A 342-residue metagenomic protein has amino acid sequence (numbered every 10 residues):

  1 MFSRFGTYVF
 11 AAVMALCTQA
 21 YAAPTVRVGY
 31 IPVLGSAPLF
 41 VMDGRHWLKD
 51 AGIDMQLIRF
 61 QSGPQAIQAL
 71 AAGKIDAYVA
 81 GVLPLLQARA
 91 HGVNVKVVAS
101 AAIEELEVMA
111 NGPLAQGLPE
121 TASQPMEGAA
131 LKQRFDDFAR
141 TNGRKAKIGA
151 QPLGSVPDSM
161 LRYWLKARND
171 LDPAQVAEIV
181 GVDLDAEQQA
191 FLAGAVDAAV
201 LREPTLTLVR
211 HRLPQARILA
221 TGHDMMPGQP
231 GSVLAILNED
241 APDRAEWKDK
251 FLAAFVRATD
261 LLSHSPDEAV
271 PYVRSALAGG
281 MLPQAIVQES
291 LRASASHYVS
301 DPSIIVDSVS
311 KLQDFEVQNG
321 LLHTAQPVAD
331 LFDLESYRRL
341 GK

Functional and structural regions predicted by a protein language model:
A23-V33, I53-R59, K145-A150, A177-V180: Short, well-ordered beta-strand elements
P32-R59, P64-Q65, Q87-A90, S159-A167 (+1 more regions): Short, polar/charged alpha-helical segment
L57-Q68, G81-L83, L171-A193, E203-P204: Short helix-initiation/N-cap motifs at beta->coil->alpha
L83, L184-S275: Pocket-lining segment of extracytoplasmic ligand-binding domains
A88-V98, K166, D172, L208-H223 (+1 more regions): Ligand-binding "clamshell"
A101-G181, N238: A conserved helix-loop-strand patch within extracytoplasmic ligand-binding domains of the periplasmic binding
P242-H323: Secondary-structure end/capping motifs
Q313-K342: Conserved C-terminal helix/tail region of periplasmic/extracytoplasmic solute-binding proteins
